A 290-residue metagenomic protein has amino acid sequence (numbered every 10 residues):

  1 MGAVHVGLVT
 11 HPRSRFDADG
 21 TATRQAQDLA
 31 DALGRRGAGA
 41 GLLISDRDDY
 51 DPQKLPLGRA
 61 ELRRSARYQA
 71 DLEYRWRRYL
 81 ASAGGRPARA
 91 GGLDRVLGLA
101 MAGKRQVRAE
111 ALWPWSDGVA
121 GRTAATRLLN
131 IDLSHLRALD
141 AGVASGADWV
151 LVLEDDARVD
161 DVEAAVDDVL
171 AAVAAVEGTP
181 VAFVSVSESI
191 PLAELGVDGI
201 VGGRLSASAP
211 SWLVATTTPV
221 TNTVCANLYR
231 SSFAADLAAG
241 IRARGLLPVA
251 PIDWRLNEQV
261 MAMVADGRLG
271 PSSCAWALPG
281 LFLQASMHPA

Functional and structural regions predicted by a protein language model:
M1-L153, A157-A290: An acidic/histidine-cluster motif and surrounding catalytic segment that typifies divalent-metal-assisted enzyme active
